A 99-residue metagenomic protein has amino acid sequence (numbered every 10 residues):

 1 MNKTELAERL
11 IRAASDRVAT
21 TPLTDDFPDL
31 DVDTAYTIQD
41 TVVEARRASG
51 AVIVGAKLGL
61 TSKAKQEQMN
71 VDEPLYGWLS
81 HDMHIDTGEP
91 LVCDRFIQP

Functional and structural regions predicted by a protein language model:
M1-P99: Active-site microenvironments in enzyme catalytic cores
